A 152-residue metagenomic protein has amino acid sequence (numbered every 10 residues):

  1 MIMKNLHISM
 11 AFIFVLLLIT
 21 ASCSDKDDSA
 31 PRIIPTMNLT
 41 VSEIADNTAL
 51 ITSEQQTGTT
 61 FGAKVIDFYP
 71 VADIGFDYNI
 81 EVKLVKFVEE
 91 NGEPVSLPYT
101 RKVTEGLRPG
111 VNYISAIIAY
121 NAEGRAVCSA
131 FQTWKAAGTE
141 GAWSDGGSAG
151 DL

Functional and structural regions predicted by a protein language model:
M1-A21: Sec-dependent bacterial lipoprotein signal peptides
L17-D46, W134-D151: Bacterial Sec-dependent N-terminal signal peptides
N47-I51: Structural beta-strand segments of beta-rich domains
E54-G58: Acidic, Ser/Thr
K64-R108, A122: Recognizes extended acidic, P/S/T-rich segments that occur within or adjacent to Ig-like beta-sandwich modules
T104-C128: Beta-strand-rich modules
A130-Q132: Generic structural signal for coil/turn-prone sequence and helix-edge features
